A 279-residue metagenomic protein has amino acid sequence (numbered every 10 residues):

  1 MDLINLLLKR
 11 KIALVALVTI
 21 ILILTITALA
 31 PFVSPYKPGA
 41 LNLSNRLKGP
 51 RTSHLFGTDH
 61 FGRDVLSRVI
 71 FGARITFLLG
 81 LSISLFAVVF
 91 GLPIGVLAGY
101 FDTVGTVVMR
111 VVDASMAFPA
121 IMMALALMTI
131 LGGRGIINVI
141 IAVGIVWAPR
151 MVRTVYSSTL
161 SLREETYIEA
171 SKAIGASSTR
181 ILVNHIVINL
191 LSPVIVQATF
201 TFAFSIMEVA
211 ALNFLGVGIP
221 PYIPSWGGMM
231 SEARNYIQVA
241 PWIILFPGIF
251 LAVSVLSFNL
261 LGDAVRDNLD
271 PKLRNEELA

Functional and structural regions predicted by a protein language model:
M1-G39, V111, L190: N-terminal signal-anchor/first transmembrane alpha helix
A30-V33, L79-D113, L125: Transmembrane-helix boundary motif in ABC transporter permease subunits
L55, G99-Y100, G105-S161, I195: Generic hydrophobic transmembrane alpha-helix motif, especially the helices
R63-L78, D102-M109, L160-E164, E169-V196: Amphipathic cytosolic juxtamembrane alpha-helices at the membrane-cytosol interface of multi-pass membrane transporters
R74-F90, T179-A211, F258: Transmembrane alpha-helices
M122-L125, I140, G144, R150-T154 (+1 more regions): Non-cytoplasmic
L127-L131, S158-T159, E208-F250, A279: Glycine-rich helix-loop "coupling/hinge" segments at transmembrane-helix boundaries in multipass transporters
G135, V146, S192, V196-F200 (+1 more regions): C-terminal transmembrane helix and the adjacent membrane-cytosol boundary/short C-terminal tail of inner/organellar
